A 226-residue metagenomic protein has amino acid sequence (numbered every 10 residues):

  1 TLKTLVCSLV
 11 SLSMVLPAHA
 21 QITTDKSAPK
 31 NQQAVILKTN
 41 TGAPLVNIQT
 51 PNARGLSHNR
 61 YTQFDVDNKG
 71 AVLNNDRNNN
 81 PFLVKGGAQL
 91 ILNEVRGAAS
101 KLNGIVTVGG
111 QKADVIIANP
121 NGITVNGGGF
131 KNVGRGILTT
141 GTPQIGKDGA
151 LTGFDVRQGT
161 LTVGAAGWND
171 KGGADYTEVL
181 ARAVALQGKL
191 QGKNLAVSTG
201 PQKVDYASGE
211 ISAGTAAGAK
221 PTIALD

Functional and structural regions predicted by a protein language model:
L2, L12-D226: Solvent-exposed adhesion/ligand-recognition segments of exported proteins
L5-L9: Sec-dependent N-terminal signal peptides
